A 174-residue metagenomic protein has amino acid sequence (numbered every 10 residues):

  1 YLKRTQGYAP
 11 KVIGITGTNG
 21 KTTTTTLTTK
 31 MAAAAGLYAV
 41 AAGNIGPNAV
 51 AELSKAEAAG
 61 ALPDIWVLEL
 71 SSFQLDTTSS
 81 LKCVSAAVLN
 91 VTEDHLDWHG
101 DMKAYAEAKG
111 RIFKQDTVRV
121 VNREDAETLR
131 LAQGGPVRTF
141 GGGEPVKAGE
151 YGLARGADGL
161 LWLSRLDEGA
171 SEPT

Functional and structural regions predicted by a protein language model:
Y1-R123, E127-P136, A154-G156, L163-L166: Phosphate-binding loop of NTP-binding sites
Y1-T5, G143-A148: A short acidic, often aromatic-flanked loop/helix-cap motif at beta-alpha or helix-coil junctions that lines enzyme
L70, A148-G149: Short beta-strand-initiation
G134-G143, E150-G152: Active-site regions of enzymes building and remodeling cell-envelope glycoconjugates
R165-T174: A short, charged helix-loop
